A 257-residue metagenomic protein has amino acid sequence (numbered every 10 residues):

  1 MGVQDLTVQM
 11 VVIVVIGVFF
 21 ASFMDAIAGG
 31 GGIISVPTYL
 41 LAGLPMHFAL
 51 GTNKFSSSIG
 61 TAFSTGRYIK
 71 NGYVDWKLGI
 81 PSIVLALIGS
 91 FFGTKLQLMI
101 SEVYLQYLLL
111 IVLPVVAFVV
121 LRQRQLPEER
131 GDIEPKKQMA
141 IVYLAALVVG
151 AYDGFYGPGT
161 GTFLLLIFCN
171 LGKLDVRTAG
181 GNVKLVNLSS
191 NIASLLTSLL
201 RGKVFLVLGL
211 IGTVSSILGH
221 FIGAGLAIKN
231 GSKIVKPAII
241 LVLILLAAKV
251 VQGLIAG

Functional and structural regions predicted by a protein language model:
M1-V12, L40-F48, K95-Y104, L199-V207 (+1 more regions): Helix-coil boundary and interhelical linker segments in multi-pass alpha-helical membrane proteins
G2-P45, R130-G180, L210: Selected transmembrane alpha-helices and immediately adjacent juxtamembrane segments of polytopic inner-membrane
V11, V15, K54, L109-L113 (+5 more regions): Residues within membrane-spanning alpha-helices of integral membrane proteins, especially the hydrophobic core/packing
L44-N53, K77-P81, K173-K184: Membrane-interface alpha-helices at helix entry/exit sites of multi-pass transporters
G51-Y104, N191-L241: Selective hydrophobic functional segments
F63-Y73, L110-E134, A247-G257: Transmembrane helix exit motif
V148-P158, S194-G202, G209, L246-G257: Hydrophobic alpha-helical transmembrane segments in multi-pass integral membrane proteins
